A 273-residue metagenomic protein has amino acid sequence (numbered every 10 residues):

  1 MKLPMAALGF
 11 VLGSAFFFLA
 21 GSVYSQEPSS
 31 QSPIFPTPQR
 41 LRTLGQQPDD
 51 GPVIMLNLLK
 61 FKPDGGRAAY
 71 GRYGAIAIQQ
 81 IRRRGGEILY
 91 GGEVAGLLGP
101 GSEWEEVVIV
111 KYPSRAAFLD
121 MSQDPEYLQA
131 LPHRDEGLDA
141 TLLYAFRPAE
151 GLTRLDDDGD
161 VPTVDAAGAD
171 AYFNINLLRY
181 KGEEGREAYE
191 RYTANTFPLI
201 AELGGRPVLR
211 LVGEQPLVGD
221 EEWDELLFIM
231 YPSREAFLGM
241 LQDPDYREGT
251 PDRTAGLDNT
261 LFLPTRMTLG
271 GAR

Functional and structural regions predicted by a protein language model:
M1-F10: Bacterial N-terminal signal peptides that target proteins for export
G9-F17: Hydrophobic membrane-insertion alpha-helices, especially the h-region of bacterial N-terminal signal peptides
F16-V107, P113-Q123, Y127, G137-E248 (+2 more regions): Short S/T/G/P-rich N-terminal loop/turn motif that feeds into the first structured element of a domain
L131-R134, T250-P251: Flexible, disordered linker segments and immediate boundary regions flanking tandem C2H2 zinc-finger modules
